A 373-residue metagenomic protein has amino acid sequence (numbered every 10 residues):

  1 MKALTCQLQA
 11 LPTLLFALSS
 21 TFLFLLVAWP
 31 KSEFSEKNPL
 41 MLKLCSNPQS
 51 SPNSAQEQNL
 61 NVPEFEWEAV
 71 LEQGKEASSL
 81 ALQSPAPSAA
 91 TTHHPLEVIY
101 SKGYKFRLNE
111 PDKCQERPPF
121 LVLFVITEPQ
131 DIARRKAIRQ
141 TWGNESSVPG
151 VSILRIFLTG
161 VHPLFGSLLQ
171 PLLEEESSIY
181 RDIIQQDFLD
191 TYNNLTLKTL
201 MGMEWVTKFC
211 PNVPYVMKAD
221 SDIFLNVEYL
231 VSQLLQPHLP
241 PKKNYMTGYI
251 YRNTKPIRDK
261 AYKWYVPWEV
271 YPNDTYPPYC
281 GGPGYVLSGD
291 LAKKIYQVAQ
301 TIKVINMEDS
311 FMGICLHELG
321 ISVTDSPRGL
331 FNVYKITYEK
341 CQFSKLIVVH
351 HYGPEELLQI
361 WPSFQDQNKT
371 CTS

Functional and structural regions predicted by a protein language model:
M1-S373: Secretory-pathway lumenal glyco-enzymes, predominantly type II signal-anchor Golgi glycosyltransferases
